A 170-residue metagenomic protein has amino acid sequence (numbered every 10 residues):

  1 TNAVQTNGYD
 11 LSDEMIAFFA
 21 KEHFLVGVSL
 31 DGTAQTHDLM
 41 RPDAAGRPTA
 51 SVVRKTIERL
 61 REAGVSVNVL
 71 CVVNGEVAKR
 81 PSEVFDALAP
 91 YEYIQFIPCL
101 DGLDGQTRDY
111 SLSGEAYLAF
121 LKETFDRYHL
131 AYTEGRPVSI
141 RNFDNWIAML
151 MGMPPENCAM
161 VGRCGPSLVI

Functional and structural regions predicted by a protein language model:
T1-T36, D43-K55, C71-E83: Canonical radical SAM enzyme core domain
L39-S51, E58, E62-I170: Radical SAM enzyme [4Fe-4S]-AdoMet core and its adjacent flexible, acidic and glycine-rich loops/tails across
